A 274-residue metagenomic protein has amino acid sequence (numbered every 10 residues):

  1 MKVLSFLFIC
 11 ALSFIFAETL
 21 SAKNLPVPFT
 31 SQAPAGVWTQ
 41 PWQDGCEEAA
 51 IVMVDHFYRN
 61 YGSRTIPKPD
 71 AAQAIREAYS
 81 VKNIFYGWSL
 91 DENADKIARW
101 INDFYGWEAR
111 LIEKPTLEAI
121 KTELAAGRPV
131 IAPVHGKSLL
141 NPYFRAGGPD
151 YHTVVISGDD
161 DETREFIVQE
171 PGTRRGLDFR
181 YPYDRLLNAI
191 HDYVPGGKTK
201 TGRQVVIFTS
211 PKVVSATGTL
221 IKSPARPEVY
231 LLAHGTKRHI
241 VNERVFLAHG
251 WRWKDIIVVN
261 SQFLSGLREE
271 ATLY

Functional and structural regions predicted by a protein language model:
M1-F6: Positively charged n-region of N-terminal signal peptides that target proteins for export
S13-A94, G136, F144-G147, D160-T163 (+1 more regions): Active-site-adjacent structural segments surrounding the nucleophilic cysteine of cysteine proteases and isopeptidases
W42, C46-V54, A71, N93-I101 (+4 more regions): Stable alpha-helical elements in mature extracytoplasmic
G45, A109-L111, V130-V134, V155 (+3 more regions): Structural recognition of the beta-strand scaffold that forms the well-ordered cores of secreted hydrolase catalytic
A49-Y61, W100-W107, T122-G127, E162 (+2 more regions): Structured segments of extracytoplasmic/periplasmic soluble domains in secreted or envelope-associated proteins
K114-I167: Active-site-adjacent substructure of cysteine-protease-like catalytic cores
S157-T217: Noncatalytic regulatory segments and standalone regulatory/sensor domains
V213-Y274: Short, surface-exposed polybasic-aromatic patches that bind anionic ligands, especially phosphate groups
